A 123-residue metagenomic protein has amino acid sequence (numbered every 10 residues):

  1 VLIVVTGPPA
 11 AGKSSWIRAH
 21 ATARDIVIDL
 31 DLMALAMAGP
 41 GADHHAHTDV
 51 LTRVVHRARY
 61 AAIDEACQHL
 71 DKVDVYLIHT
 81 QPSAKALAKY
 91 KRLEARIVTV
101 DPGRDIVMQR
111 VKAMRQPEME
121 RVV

Functional and structural regions predicted by a protein language model:
L2: Walker A (P-loop) ATP-phosphate-binding motif of ABC ATPase nucleotide-binding domains
V5: Hydrophobic anchor at the beta1->P-loop junction of P-loop NTPases
P8-P9: The conserved Walker
G12-K13: Conserved glycine(s) of the Walker
W16: Hydrophobic positions on the alpha1 helix immediately C-terminal to the Walker A/P-loop
A19: Active-site signature of alpha/beta-hydrolase-fold catalytic machinery across serine- and Asp/Cys-nucleophile hydrolases
T22-R92: Conserved nucleotide-sensing/catalytic segment adjacent to the nucleotide-binding pocket in NTP-handling enzymes
A36-V50, K89-V123: A glycine- and Lys/Arg-enriched "phosphate-lid" helix/loop adjacent to the NTP-binding pocket of small-molecule kinases
